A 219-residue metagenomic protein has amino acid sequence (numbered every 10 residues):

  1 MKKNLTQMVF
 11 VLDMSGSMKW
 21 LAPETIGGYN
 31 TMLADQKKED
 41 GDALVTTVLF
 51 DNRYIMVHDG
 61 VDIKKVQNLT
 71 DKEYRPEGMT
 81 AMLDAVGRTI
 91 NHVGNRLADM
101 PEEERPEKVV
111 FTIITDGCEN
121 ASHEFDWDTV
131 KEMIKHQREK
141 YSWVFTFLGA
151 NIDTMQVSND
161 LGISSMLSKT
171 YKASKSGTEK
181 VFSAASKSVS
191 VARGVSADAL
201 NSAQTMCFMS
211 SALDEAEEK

Functional and structural regions predicted by a protein language model:
M1-K219: Acidic, low-complexity intrinsically disordered regions
